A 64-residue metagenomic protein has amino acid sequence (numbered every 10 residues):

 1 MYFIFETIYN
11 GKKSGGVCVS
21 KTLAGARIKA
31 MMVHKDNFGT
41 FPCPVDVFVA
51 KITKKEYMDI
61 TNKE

Functional and structural regions predicted by a protein language model:
M1-S14: Short aromatic-glycine-(Arg/Gly/Cys) micro-motifs in beta-strand/loop hairpins
K12-L23: A short, exposed loop/beta-hairpin motif centered on an aromatic-Gly-Thr core
A24-K29: Short amphipathic alpha-helices within nucleic acid-binding modules
M32-E64: Short, mixed-charge low-complexity intrinsically disordered segments
